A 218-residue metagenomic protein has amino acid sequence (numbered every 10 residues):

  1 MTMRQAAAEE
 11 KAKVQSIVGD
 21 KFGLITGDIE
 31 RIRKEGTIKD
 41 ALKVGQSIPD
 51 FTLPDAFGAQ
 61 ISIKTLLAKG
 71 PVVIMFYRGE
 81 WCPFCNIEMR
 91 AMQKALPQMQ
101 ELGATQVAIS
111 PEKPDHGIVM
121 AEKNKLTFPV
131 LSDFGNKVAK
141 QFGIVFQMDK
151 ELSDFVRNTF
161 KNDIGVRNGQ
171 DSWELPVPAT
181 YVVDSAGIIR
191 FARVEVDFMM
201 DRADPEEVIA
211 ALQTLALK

Functional and structural regions predicted by a protein language model:
M1-S47: N-terminal targeting signals for export/organelle localization
I25-I32, D154-I164, A216-K218: Short, positively charged
E30-G70: Long amphipathic N-terminal alpha/beta scaffold segment
I63-M92: Short active-site neighborhood of thiol/selenol oxidoreductases, capturing the structured segment around
E88-Q141: Structural microenvironment flanking redox-active thiols in thiol-disulfide oxidoreductases
D133-M200: Thiol/selenol-based redox catalytic cores and closely related redox-interacting motifs
F198-L215: A short, polar/charged loop-to-alpha-helix boundary motif
